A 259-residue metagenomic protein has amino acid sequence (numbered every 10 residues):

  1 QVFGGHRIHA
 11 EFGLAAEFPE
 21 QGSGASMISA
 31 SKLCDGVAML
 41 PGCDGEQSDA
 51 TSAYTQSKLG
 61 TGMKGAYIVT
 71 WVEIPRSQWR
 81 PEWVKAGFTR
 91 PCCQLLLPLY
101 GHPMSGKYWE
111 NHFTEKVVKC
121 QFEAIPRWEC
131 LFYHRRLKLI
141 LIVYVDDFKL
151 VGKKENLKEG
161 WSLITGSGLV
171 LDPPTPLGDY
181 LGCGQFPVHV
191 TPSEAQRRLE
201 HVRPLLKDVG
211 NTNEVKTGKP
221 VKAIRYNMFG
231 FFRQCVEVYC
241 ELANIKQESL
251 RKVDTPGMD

Functional and structural regions predicted by a protein language model:
Q1-D259: Long, low-complexity, charge-biased intrinsically disordered regions
